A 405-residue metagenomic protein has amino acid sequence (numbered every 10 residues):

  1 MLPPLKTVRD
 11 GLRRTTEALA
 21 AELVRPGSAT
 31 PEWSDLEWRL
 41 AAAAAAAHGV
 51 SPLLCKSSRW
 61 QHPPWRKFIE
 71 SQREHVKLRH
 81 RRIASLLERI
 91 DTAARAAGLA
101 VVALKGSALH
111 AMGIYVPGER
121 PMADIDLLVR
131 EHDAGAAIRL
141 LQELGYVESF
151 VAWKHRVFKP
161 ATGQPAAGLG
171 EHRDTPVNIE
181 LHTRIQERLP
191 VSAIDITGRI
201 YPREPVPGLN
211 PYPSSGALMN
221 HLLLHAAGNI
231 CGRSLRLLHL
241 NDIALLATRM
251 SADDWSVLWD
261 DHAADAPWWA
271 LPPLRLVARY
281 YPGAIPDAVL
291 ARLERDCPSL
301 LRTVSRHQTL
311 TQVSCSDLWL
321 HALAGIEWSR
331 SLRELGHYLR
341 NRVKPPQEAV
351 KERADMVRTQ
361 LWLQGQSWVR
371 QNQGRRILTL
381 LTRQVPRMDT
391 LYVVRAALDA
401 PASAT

Functional and structural regions predicted by a protein language model:
M1-A123, V129-T405: Conserved NTP-donor binding/palm subdomain of two-metal-ion nucleotidyltransferases/polymerases, i.e., the charged
